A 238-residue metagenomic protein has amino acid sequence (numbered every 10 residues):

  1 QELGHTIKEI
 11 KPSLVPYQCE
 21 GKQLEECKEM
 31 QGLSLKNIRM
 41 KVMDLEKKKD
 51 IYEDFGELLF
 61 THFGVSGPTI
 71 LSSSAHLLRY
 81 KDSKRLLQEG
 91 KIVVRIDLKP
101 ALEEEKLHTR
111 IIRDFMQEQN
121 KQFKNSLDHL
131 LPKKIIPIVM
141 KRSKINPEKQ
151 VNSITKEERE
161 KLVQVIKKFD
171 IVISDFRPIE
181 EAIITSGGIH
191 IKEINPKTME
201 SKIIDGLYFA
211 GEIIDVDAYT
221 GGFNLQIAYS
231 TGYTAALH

Functional and structural regions predicted by a protein language model:
Q1, L58-S66, L207-F209, G232: Short hydrophobic core segments
Q1-L3, D215-H238: A conserved FAD-binding loop/helix module that cradles the flavin
T6-K11, V15-Q150: An anion/pyrophosphate-binding glycine-rich loop and adjacent beta-alpha core in soluble alpha-beta enzymes
C19-E20, T185, L237: Short Asp/Glu-rich motifs
S66-T69, I189-H190, I213, T220-N224: Gly/Ser/Thr-rich beta-alpha loop segments that engage phosphate groups in nucleotides
I70, P137, E160-V163, K167 (+1 more regions): Predominant activation on well-ordered alpha-helical scaffold segments within soluble catalytic domains
S73-H76, P196-K197, T231: N-terminal low-complexity, intrinsically disordered patches enriched in charged
P137-D217: A glycine-rich dinucleotide-binding beta-alpha-beta segment and adjacent secondary-structure elements that constitute
